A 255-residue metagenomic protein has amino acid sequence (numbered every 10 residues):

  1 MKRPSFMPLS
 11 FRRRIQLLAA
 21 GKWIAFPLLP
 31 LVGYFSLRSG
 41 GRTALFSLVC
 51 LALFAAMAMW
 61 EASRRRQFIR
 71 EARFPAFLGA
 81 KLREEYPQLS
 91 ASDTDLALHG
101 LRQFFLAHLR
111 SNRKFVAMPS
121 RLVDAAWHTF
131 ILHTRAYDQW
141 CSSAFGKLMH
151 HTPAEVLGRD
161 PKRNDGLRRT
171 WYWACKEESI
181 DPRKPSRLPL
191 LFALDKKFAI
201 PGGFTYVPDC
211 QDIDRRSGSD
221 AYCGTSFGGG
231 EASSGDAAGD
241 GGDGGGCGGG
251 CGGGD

Functional and structural regions predicted by a protein language model:
R3-A25: Juxtamembrane interface helix immediately N-terminal to a transmembrane segment
K22-S36: N-terminal signal sequences
L31, L37-G41, R135, F145-G146 (+1 more regions): Long C-terminal interaction/binding lobes of large macromolecular proteins
Y34-L53: Hydrophobic alpha-helical transmembrane segments
L45, A55-E85: Transmembrane-cytosolic junction motif
F77-P119, V123: Acidic, Ser/Thr-rich low-complexity segments on the non-lumenal side of membrane proteins
T129-D160: A membrane-cytosol interface segment of integral membrane proteins
P182-D255: Short hydrophobic helical membrane-anchoring segments positioned at the boundary with long low-complexity
